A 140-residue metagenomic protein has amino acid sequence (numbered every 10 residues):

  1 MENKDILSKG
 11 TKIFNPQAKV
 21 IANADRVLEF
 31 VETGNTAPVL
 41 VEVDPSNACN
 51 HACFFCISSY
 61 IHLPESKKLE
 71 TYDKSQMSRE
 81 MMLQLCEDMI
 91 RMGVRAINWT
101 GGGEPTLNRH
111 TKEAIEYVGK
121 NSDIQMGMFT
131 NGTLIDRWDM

Functional and structural regions predicted by a protein language model:
E2-M140: Conserved alpha-helical substructure of the radical SAM core
